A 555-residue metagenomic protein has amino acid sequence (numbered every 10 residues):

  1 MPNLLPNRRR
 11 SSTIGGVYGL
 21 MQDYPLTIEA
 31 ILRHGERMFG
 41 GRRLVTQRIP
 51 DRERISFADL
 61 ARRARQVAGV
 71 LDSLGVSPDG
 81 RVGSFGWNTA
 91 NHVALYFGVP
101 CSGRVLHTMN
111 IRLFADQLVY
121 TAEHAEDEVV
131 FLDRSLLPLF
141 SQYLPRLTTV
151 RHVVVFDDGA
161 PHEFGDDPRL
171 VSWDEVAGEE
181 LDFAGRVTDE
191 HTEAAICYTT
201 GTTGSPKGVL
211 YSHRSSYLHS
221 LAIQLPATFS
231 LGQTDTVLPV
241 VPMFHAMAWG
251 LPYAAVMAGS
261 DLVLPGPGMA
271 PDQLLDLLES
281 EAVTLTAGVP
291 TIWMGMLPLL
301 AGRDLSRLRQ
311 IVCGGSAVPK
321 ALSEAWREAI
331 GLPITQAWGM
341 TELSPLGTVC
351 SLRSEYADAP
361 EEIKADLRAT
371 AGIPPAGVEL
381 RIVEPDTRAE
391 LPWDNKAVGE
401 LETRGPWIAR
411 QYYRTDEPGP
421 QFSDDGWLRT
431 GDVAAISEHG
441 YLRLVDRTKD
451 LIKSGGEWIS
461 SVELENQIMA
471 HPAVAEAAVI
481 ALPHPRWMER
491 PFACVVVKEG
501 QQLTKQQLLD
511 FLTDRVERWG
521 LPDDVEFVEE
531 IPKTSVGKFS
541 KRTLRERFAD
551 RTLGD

Functional and structural regions predicted by a protein language model:
G40-R42, V154-V155, R169-V171, G178-Y198 (+2 more regions): Conserved pre-ATP/AMP-binding loop-to-beta segment of ANL
L44-F97, F114-V119, V171-E175: Conserved AMP-binding/adenylate-forming core of the ANL superfamily
I49, P138-E190, K364: ANL superfamily adenylate-forming
E53-A58, A194-H219: Conserved AMP-binding A3 loop
L113-Y120, V130-R134, G405, R410-Q411 (+5 more regions): AMP-binding/adenylate-forming catalytic core of the ANL superfamily
Y217-T236, F244-T284, L299: Conserved AMP-binding/adenylation subdomain of ANL enzymes
V283-G288, L297-D366, E379, D386-P392: Gly/Ser/Thr-rich phosphate-binding loop
I363-R368, A389, D394, P406-G431 (+4 more regions): Conserved ANL (AMP-binding/adenylate-forming) active-site segment centered on the GW(Y/F)…HTG consensus within
